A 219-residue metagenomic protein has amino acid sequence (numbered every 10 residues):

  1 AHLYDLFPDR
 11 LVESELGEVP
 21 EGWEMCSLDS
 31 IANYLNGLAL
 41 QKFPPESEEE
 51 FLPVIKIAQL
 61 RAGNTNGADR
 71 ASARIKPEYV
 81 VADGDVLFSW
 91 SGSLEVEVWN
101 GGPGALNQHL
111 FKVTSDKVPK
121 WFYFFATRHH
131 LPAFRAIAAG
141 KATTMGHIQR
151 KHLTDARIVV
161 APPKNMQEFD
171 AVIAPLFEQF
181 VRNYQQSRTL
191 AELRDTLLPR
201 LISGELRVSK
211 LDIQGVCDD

Functional and structural regions predicted by a protein language model:
A1, G37, G92-L94: Short glycine-enriched loops at secondary-structure junctions
Y4-A39, P163-K210, D219: Non-catalytic DNA-recognition/assembly elements of restriction-modification systems
E18, L110-K120, A136, K151-Q179: Proline-centric
M25, A62-N64, E95-E97: Flexible loop/turn segments at secondary-structure boundaries
D29-P44, E50-D83, L106: Sequence-specific dsDNA recognition surfaces
L52, Q108, G140, L153-D155 (+2 more regions): Active-site lining segments that contact anionic ligands and/or coordinate catalytic metals
K56-I57, P77-P132, A138-T143, I148-R150: A short beta-sheet element
